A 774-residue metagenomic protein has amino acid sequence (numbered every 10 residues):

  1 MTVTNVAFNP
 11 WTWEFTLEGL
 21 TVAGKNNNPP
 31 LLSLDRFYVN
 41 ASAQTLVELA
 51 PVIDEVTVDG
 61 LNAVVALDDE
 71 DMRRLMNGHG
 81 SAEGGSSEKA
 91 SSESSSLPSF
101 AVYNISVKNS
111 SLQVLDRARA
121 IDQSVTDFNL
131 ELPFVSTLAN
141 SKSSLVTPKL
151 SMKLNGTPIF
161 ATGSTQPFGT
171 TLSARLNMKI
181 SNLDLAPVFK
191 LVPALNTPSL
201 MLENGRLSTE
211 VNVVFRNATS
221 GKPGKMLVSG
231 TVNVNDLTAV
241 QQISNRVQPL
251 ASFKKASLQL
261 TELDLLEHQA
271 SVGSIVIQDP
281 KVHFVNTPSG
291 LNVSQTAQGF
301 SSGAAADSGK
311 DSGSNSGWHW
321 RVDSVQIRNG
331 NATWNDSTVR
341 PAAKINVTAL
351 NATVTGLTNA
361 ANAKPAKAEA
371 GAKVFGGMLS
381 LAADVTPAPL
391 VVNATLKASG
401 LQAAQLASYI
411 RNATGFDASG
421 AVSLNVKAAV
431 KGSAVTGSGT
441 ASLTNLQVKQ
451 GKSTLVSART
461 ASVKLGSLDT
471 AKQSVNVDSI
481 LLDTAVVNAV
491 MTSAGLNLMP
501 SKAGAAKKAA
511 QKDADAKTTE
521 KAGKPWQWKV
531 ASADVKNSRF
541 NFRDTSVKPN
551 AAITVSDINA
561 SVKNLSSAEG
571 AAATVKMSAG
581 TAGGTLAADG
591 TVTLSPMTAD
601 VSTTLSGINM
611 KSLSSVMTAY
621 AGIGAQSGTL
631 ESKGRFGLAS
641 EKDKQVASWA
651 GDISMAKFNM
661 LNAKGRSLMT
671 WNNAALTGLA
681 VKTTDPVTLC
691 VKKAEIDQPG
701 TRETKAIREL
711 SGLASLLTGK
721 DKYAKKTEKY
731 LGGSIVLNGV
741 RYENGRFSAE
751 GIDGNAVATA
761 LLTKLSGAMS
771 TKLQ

Functional and structural regions predicted by a protein language model:
M1-K25, Q166, T170, K179 (+14 more regions): N-terminal amphipathic/hydrophobic interface segments
N5-D71, S91-Q113, S144-V146, L172 (+11 more regions): Flexible beta-edge/linker motif
P29-L31, I121-S124, L200-E203, R246-S252 (+6 more regions): Replace "Gram-negative outer membrane beta-barrel proteins" with "bacterial and organellar outer membrane beta-barrel
R36, E83-L195, P223, A304-Q405 (+4 more regions): Elongated, acidic membrane-bridging lipid-handling scaffolds and related periplasm/extracellular "bridge/tunnel" systems
A41, L132, I180, F215 (+16 more regions): Hydrophobic residues in beta-strands and at strand termini
E70-G78, A194, Q248-P249, S289-A297 (+5 more regions): Flexible, surface-exposed loop regions and adjacent strand-edge segments of Gram-negative outer-membrane beta-barrel
M76-G85, S294-A304, M499-A510, L717-K722: Surface-exposed loop/turn segments flanking beta-strands in extracellular/periplasmic regions
I159-A161, L207, V228, G437 (+3 more regions): Structural detector for hydrophobic anchor residues on beta-strands
